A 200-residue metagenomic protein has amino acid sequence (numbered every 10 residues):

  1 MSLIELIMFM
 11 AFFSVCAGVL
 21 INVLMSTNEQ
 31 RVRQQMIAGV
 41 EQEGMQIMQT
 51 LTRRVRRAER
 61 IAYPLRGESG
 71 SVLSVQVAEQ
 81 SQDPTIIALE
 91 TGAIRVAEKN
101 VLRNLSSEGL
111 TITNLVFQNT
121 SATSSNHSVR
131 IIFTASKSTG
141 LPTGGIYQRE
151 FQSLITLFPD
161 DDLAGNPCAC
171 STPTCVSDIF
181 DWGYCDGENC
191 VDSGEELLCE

Functional and structural regions predicted by a protein language model:
M1-R56: Aliphatic-rich helix starts adjacent to a transmembrane/signal segment
E29, R33, R60-P64, A164: Charged, solvent-exposed alpha-helical segments that act as regulatory interaction surfaces
M45, R56, R95-E98, F158: Short, cationic motifs built from Arg/Lys/His that form the positively charged side of catalytic pockets
V55-R56, G92, S136, D160: Residue-level marker of positions within ordered structural domains that often coincide with functionally constrained
A58, Y63-N126, I146-E150: Type IV pilin-like appendage domain
T111-D181, C185-V191, E196-E200: Short linear sequence signals and composition-biased patches located at protein termini or domain-edge surfaces
